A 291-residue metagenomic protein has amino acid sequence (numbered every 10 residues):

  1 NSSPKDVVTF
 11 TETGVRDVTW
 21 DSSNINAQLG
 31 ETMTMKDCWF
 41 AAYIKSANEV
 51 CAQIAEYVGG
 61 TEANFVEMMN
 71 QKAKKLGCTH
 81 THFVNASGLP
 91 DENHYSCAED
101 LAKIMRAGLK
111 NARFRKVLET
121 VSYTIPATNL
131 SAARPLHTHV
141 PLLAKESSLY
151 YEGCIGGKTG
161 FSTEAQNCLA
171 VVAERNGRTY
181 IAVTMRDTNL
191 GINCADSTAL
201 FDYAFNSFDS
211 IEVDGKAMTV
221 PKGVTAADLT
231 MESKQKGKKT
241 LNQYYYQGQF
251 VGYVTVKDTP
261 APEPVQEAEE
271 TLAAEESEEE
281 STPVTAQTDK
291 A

Functional and structural regions predicted by a protein language model:
N1-E99, K103-A112: Active-site-adjacent loops and short helices of periplasmic peptidoglycan-processing enzymes
C78-H82, P90-A291: Domain-terminus/edge residues, biased toward the C-terminal soluble/receptor-binding domains of extracytoplasmic
